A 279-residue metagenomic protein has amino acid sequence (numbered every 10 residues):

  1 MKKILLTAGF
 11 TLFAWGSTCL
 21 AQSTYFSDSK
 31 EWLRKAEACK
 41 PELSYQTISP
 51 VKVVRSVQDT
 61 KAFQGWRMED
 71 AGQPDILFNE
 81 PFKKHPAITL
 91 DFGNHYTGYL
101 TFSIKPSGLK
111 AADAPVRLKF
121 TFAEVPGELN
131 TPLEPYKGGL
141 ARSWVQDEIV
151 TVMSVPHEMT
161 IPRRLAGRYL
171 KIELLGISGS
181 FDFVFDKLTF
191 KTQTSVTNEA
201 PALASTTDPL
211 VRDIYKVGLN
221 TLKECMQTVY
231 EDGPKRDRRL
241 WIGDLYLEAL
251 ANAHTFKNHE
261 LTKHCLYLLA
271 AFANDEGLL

Functional and structural regions predicted by a protein language model:
M1-S23: Bacterial Sec-dependent N-terminal signal peptides
Q22-D232, D244, E260-C265, L278-L279: Extracellular/oxidizing-compartment recognition motifs
F26, K30, D237, T255: C-terminal capping/lid segments that line or modulate ligand- or cofactor-binding pockets
G218, E248, L269: Conserved hydrophobic/aromatic pocket- or pore-lining residues that grip, position, or stack substrates in active sites
R238-L245, A271-L279: Aromatic-lined, polymer-binding surfaces characteristic of secreted/periplasmic polysaccharide-degrading enzymes
L240, H254, L261: Short, contiguous, pocket-lining structural segments that sit at or immediately flank catalytic/ligand-binding sites
L247-N258: Well-ordered alpha-helical scaffold segments within catalytic/enzyme domains
